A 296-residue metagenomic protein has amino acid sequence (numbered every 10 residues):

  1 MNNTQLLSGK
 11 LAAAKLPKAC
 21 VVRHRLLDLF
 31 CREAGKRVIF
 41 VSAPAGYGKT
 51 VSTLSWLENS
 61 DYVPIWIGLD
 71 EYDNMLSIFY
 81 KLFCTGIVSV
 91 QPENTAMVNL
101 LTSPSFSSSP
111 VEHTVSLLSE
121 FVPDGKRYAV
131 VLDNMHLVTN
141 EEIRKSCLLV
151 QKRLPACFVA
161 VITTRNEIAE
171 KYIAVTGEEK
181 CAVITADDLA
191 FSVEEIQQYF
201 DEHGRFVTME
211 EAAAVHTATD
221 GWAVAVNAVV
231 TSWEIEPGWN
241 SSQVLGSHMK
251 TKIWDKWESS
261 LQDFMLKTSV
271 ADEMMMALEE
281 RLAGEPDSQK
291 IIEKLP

Functional and structural regions predicted by a protein language model:
M1-F30, A96-L101: Conserved adenine-nucleotide phosphate-binding loops and their immediately adjacent elements
I39, L137-E142, C147-E178, A182-T185: Sensor-1/coupling segment of RecA-like P-loop NTPase cores
I39-G68, K81, T85, I292-E293: P-loop NTPase Walker A phosphate-binding motif
A43, I65-M75, L100-F106, A186: A short hydrophobic beta-strand->loop->alpha-helix junction that borders the nucleotide-binding pocket of P-loop NTPases
S77-L100, V115: Conserved NTP-binding/hydrolysis module of P-loop NTPases
I78, E167, A182-I184, V193 (+3 more regions): Amphipathic alpha-helical "lid/sensor" segments that cap RecA-like P-loop NTPase cores
L117-I143: Conserved P-loop NTPase "ATPase switch" module shared by AAA+ and STAND
